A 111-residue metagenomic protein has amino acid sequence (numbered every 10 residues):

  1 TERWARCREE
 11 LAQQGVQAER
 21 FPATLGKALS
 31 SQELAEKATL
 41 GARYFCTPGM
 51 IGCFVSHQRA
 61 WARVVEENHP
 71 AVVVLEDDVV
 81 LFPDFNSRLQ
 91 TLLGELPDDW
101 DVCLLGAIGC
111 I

Functional and structural regions predicted by a protein language model:
T1-L75, V79-I111: An acidic/histidine-cluster motif and surrounding catalytic segment that typifies divalent-metal-assisted enzyme active
